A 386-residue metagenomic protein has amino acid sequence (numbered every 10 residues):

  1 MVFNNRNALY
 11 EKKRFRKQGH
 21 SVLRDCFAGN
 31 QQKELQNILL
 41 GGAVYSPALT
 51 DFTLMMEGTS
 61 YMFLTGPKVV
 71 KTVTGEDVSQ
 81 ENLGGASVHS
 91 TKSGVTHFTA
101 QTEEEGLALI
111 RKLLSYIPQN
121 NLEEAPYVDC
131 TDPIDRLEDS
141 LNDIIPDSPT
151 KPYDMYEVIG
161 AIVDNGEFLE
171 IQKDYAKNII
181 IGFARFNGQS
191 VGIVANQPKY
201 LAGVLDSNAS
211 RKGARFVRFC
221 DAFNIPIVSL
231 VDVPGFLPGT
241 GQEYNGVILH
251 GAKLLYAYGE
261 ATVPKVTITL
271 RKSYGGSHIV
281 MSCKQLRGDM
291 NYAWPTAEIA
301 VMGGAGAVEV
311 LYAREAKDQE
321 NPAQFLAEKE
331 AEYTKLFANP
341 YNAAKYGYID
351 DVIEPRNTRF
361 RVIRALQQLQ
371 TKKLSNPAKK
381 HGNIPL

Functional and structural regions predicted by a protein language model:
M1-L386: Ligand-binding clefts of soluble mixed alpha/beta catalytic domains
